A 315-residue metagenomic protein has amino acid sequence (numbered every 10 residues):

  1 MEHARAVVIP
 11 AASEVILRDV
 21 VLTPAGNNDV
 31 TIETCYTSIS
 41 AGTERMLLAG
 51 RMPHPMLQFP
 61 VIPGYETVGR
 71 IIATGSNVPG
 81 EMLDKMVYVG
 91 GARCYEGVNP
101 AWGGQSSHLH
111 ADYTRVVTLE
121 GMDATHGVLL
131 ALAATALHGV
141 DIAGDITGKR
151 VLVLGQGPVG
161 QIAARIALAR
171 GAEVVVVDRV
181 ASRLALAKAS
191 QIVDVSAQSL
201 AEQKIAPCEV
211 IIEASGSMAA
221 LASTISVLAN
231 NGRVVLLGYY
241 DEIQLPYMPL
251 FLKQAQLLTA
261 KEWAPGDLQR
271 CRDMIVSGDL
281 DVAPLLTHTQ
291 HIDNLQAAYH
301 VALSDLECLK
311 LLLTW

Functional and structural regions predicted by a protein language model:
M1-E2, A222, P265-W315: C-terminal hydrophobic helical "lid"/dimerization subdomain of Rossmann-like NAD(P)H-dependent oxidoreductases
T23-I39, R51-R93, M122: Glycine-rich beta-strand-centered segment in the early N-terminal region that forms part of a ligand/cofactor-binding
G80-M82, D145, L228: Short, well-ordered loop/turn sites that connect or cap secondary structure elements
V87-L154: NAD(P)H dinucleotide-binding glycine-rich loop of Rossmann-like/cofactor-binding domains, especially the beta1-alpha1
Y88, I212, V235: N-terminal Rossmann-like NAD(P) cofactor-binding module of classical short-chain dehydrogenase/reductase
V153-Q156, L168-S223: Adenosine-nucleotide cofactor-binding segment
G160-Q161: N-terminal Rossmann-fold NAD(P) dinucleotide-binding loop
M218-S277, W315: Glycine-rich phosphate-binding loop and adjacent beta-alpha segment of Rossmann(oid) nucleotide-cofactor-binding
